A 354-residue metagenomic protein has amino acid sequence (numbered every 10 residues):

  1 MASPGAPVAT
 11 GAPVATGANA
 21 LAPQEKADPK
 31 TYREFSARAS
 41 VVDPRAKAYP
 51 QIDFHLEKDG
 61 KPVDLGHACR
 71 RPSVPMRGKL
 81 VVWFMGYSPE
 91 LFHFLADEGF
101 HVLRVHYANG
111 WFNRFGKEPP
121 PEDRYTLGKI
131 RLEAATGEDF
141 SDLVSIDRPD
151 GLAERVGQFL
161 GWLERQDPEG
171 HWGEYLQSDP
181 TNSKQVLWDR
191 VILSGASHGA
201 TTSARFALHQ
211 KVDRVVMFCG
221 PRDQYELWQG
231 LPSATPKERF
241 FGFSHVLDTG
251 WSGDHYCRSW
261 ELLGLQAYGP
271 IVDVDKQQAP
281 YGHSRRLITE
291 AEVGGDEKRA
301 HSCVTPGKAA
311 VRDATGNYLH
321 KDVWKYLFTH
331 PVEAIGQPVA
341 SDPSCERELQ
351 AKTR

Functional and structural regions predicted by a protein language model:
L21-P72: N-terminal cap/lid segment of alpha/beta-hydrolase-fold proteins
R77-G86: Short beta-strand element of the alpha/beta-hydrolase
F100-F115: Conserved alpha/beta-hydrolase
R124-S183: Alpha/beta-hydrolase active-site loop
P180-S194: Alpha/beta-hydrolase fold nucleophile elbow
S194-G199, S203: Gly/Ala-rich beta-loop-alpha elbow adjacent to hydrolase catalytic centers
D213-K308: The feature captures the conserved acid-bearing segment of alpha/beta-hydrolase catalytic domains
A300-K352: Catalytic active-site module of serine/aspartate enzymes centered on a nucleophile-bearing elbow/loop
